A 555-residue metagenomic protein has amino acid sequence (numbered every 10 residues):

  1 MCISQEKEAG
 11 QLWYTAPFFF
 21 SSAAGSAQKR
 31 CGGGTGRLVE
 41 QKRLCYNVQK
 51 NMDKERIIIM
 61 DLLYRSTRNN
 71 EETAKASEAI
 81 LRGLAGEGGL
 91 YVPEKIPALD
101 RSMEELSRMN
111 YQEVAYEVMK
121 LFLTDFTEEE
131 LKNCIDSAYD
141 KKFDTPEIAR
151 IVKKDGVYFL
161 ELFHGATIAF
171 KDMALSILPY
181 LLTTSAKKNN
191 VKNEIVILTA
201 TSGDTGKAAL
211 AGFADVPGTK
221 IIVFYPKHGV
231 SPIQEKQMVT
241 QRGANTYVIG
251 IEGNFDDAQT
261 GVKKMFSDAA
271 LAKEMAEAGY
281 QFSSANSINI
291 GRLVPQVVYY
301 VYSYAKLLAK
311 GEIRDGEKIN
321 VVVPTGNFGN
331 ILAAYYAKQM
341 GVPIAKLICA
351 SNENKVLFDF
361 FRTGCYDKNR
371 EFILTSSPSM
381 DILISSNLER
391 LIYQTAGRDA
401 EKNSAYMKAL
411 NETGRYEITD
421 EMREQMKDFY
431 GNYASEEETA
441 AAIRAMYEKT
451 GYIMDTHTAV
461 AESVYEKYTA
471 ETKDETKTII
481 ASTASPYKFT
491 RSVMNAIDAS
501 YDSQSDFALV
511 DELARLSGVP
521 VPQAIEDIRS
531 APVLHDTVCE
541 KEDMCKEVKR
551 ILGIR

Functional and structural regions predicted by a protein language model:
I3-S26, R30-R37, N51, R56: Positively charged N-terminal leader segments that act as targeting/secretion signals
K7-Q11, K42, A499: Compositionally biased intrinsically disordered regions enriched in polar/charged residues
R43-Q49, D53-R555: PLP-dependent amino-acid enzyme catalytic core
